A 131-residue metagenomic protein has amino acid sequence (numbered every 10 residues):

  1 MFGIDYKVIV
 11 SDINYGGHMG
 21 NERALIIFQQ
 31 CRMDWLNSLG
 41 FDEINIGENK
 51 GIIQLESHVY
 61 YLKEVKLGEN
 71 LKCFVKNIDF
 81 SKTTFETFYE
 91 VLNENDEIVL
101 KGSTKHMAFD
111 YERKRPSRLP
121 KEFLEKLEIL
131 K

Functional and structural regions predicted by a protein language model:
M1-L55, D110-K131: Hot-dog-fold acyl-thioester-processing enzymes
F2, I53-L55, L71, F85 (+1 more regions): Hydrophobic core residues within well-ordered beta-strands of beta-rich domains
K7, H58, K105: Short aromatic/hydrophobic contact patches that present stacked aromatics for nucleic-acid/ligand binding
V10, Y89-E90, H106: Generic short beta-strand
H18, K82-F85, K101, P116: Alpha-helix N-cap/helix-start motif
H58-E94: Hydrophobic beta-sheet segments that form the core/acyl-binding groove of ACP/CoA-dependent acyl-chain-processing
D96-I98: Residue-level signal for glycine
G102-T104, P120: Short hydrophobic alpha-helix segments
